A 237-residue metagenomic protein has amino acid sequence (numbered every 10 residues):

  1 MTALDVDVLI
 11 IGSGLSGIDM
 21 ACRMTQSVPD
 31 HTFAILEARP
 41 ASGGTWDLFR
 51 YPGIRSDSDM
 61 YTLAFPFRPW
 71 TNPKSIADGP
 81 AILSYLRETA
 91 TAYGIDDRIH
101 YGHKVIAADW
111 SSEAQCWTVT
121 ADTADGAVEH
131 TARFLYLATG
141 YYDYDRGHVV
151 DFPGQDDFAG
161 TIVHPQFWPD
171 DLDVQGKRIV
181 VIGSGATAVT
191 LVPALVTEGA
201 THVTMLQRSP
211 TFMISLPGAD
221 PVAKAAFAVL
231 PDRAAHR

Functional and structural regions predicted by a protein language model:
M1, M24, G53, D96 (+5 more regions): Short, flexible, glycine/charge-rich loop motifs used to bind or transfer phosphoryl groups or to couple energy/partner
T2-D5, L9-I10, L15, M20 (+3 more regions): Rossmann-like dinucleotide-binding core of oxidoreductases
R23, E88-A92, A194: A generic secondary-structure signal
I35, T62, I99-H100, G160-V163: Conserved beta-strand scaffold positions in the cores of enzyme catalytic domains, especially in NTP/NDP-utilizing
A38-E88, P210-R237: Glycine-rich active-site loop/strand segments that organize a redox cofactor
P73-D143: Feature captures the FAD/FMN-dependent oxidoreductase FAD-binding
